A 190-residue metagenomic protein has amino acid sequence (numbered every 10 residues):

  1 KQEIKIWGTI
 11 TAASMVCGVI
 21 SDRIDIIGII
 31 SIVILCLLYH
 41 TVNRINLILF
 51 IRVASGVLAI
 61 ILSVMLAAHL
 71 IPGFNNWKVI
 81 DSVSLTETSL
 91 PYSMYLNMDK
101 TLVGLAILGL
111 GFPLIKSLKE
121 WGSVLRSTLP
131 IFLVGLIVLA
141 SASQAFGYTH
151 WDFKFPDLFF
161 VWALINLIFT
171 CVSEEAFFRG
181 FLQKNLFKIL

Functional and structural regions predicted by a protein language model:
K1, L38-N46, P113-E120, F178: C-terminal ends of transmembrane helices
K1-I4, V19-I26, L125-L129, L186-L190: Short, amphipathic, aromatic/basic-enriched membrane-interface segments that mark the entry/exit of transmembrane
E3-I107: Alpha-helical transmembrane segments in multi-pass membrane proteins
I4-I10, I131, W162, A176: Small-residue packing motifs within transmembrane alpha-helices
I4-I6, F155-F159, L190: Membrane-helix interface segments
G73-T170: Juxtamembrane helix-loop-helix connectors linking adjacent transmembrane helices in multi-pass membrane enzymes
T170-A176: Hydrophobic transmembrane-helix microenvironments that flank and shape a buried ionizable site
A176-L190: Membrane-interface helix/loop boundary segments of multi-pass membrane proteins
